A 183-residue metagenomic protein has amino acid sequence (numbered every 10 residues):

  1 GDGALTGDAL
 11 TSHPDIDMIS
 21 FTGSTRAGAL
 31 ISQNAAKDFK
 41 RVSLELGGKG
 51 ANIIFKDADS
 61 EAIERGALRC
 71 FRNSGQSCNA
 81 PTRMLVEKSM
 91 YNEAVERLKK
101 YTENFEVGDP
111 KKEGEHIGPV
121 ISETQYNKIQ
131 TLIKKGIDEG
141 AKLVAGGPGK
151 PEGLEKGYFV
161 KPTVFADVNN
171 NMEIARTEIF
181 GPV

Functional and structural regions predicted by a protein language model:
G1-S20, E123: A structured beta-alpha segment of the ubiquitous adenosine-cofactor-binding alpha/beta core
M18, S24-N169: ALDH superfamily catalytic-core signature
C78, E178-I179: A structural signal for short secondary-structure junctions
A175: Short, solvent-exposed loop/beta-turn-alpha elements that line the ligand-binding surface or hinge of extracytoplasmic
P182: Glycine-rich nucleotide-phosphate-binding loops and adjacent flexible coil segments
